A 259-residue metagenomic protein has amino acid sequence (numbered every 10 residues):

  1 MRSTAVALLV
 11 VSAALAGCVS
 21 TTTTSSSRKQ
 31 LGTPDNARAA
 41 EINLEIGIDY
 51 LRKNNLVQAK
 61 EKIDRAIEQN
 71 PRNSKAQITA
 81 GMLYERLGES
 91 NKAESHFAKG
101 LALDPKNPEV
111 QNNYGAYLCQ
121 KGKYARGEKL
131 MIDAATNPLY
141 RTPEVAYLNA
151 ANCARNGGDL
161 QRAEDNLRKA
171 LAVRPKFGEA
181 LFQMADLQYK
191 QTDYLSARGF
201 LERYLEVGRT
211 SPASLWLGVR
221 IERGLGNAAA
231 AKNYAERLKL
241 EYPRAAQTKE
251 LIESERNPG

Functional and structural regions predicted by a protein language model:
S12-N36, P258-G259: Bacterial Sec signal peptide processing site at the extreme N-terminus
T33, A40, S74-K75, P108-E109 (+4 more regions): Helix-start (N-cap) detector for alpha-helical repeat units in TPR-like alpha-solenoids, especially tetratricopeptide
T33-S74, Y84-L87, S95: Post-signal-peptide N-terminal segment of Sec-exported extracytoplasmic proteins
D35, Q69, L103, N137-L139 (+3 more regions): Structural marker of alpha-solenoid helical repeat scaffolds
E45, T79, N113, Y147-N149 (+3 more regions): Canonical tetratricopeptide repeat
